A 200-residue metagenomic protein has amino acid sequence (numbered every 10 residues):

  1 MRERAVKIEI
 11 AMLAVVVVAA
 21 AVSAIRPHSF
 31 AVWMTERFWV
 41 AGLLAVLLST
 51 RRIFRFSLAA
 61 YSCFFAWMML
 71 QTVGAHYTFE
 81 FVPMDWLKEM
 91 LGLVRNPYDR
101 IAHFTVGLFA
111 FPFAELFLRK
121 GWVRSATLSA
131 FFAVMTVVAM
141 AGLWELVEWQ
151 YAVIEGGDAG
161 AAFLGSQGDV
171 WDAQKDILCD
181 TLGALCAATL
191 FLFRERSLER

Functional and structural regions predicted by a protein language model:
M1-A14: N-terminal membrane topogenic signal
R4, L192-R200: Membrane-interface capping segments at transmembrane-helix boundaries
E9-M12, E36, A60, S129-A133 (+2 more regions): Residue-level signature of transmembrane alpha-helical entry/exit and packing/kink sites in multi-pass membrane
V15-L108: "…centered on the first transmembrane helix and the immediately adjacent amphipathic helix/loop
S23, F64-G74, F111, E115 (+2 more regions): Alpha-helical transmembrane segments of multi-pass membrane proteins
S29-W33, F81-K88, Y98, A141-L185: Interfacial helix-loop-helix junctions of multi-pass membrane proteins
G42-R51, T105-G121, V153-G156, L178-E195: Membrane-interfacial alpha-helical segments at the cytosolic side of multi-pass membrane proteins
W122-V138: Internal alpha-helical transmembrane segments of multi-pass membrane proteins
